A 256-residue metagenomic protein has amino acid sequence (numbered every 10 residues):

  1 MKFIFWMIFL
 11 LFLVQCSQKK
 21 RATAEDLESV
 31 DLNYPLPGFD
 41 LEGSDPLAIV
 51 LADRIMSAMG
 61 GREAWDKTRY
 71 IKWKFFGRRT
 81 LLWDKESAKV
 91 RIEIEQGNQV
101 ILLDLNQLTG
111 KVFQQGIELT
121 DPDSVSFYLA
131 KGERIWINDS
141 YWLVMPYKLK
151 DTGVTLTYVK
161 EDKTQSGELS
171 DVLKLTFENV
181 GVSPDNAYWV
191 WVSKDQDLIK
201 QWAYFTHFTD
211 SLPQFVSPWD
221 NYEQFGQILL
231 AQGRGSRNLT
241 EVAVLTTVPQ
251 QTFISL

Functional and structural regions predicted by a protein language model:
M1-M7: Sec-dependent signal peptide recognition, specifically the positively charged N-region followed immediately by
F12-Q15: C-terminal motif of bacterial Sec signal peptides marking the signal peptidase cleavage site
S17-K19: Bacterial signal peptide processing site
L36-P37, E42-G43, L47-T120: N-terminal mature ectodomain segment of secretory-pathway/periplasmic proteins
S44, V112-G181, D210: Flexible, processing/modification-adjacent segments and terminal tails in exported/periplasmic/extracellular proteins
A48-S57, W65, R69, W136-W142 (+1 more regions): Short, basic/low-complexity N-terminal boundary segments at the transition from targeting/disordered tails
R78-W83, Q96-L103, I117-P122, V180-D185 (+2 more regions): Short, surface-exposed beta-strand/loop "edge" segments at domain boundaries and coil↔beta transitions
G167-L256: Gly/Pro-enriched, hydrophobic low-complexity segments that function as extracytoplasmic propeptides/linkers
